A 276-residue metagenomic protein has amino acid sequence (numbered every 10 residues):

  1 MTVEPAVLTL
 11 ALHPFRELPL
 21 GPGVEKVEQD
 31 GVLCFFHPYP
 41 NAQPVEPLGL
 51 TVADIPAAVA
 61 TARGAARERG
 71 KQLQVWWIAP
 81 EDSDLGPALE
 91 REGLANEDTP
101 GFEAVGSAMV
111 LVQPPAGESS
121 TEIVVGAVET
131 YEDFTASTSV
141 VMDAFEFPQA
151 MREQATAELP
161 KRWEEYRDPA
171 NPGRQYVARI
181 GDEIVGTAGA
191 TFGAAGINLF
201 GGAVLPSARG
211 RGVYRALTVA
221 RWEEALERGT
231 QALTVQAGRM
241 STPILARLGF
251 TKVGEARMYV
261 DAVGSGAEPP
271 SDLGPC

Functional and structural regions predicted by a protein language model:
M1-F15, E46-I55, A116-E165, V177 (+2 more regions): Short amphipathic alpha-helix that is part of the acyltransferase structural core
M1-R69, E81-D82, G274-C276: N-terminal charged segments
P19-E25, G70-Q72, L85, E97-T99 (+2 more regions): A short helix-loop-beta-strand connector motif used in the catalytic cores of GNAT acetyltransferases and, in some
E25-Q29, D84-A95, P172-A188: Conserved beta-hairpin
F36-E46, F192-F200, R209: A conserved beta-turn-beta hairpin within the catalytic core of GNAT-like acetyltransferases that forms part
V52-T135, E146, V235-A237, S241 (+1 more regions): Acyl-donor-binding surface of acyltransferase catalytic domains
I55-R63, V204-P206, G210-E223, E227 (+2 more regions): Conserved acetyl-CoA-binding loop-helix of GNAT-fold acetyltransferases
Q149-S207: A conserved beta-strand-loop-helix scaffold within acyl/acetyltransferase catalytic domains
